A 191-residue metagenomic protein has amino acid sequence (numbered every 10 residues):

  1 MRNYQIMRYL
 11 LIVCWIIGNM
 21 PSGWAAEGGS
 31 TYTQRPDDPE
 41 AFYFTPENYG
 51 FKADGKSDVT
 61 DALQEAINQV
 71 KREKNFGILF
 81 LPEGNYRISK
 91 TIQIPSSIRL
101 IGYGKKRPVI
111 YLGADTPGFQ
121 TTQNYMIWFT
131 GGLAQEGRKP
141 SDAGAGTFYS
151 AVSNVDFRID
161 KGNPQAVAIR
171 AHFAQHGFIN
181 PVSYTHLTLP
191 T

Functional and structural regions predicted by a protein language model:
M1, W15, G23-A25: Basic/polar N-terminal segments that are highly enriched at the extreme N-terminus, encompassing both cleavable
M1-L10: Bacterial N-terminal signal peptides that target proteins for export
L10-N19: Bacterial N-terminal signal peptides
G23-T191: Extracellular/periplasmic carbohydrate-active domains that bind, remodel, or depolymerize complex polysaccharides
